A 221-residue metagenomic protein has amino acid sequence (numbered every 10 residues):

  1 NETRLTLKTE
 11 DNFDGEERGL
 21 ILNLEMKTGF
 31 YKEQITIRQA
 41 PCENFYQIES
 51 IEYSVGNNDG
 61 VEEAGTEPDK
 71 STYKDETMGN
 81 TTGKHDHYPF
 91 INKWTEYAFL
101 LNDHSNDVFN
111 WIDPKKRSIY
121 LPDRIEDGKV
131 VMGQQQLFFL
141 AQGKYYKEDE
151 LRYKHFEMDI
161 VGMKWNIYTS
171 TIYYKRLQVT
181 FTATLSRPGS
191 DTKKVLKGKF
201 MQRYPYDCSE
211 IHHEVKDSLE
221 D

Functional and structural regions predicted by a protein language model:
N1-K8, E148-D149, H155, I160-G162: Surface-exposed binding patches on compact interaction domains or structured appendages
E10-E16, S186: Short, surface-exposed loop/turn segments at beta-strand-coil junctions that are enriched for proline with nearby
G15-T28: A short beta-strand micro-motif common to beta-rich folds, especially ectodomain repeats
M26, A183-G189, Q202-Y206: Beta-strand elements of well-folded, non-transmembrane domains
G29-F45, L196-Q202: C-terminal edge beta-strand
Y46-F156: An ectodomain-focused feature that recognizes extracytoplasmic/extracellular
I172-A183: A short hydrophobic beta-strand element
V195-D221: Short, low-complexity, Pro/Ser/Thr/Gly-rich segments in the mature regions of secreted, periplasmic
